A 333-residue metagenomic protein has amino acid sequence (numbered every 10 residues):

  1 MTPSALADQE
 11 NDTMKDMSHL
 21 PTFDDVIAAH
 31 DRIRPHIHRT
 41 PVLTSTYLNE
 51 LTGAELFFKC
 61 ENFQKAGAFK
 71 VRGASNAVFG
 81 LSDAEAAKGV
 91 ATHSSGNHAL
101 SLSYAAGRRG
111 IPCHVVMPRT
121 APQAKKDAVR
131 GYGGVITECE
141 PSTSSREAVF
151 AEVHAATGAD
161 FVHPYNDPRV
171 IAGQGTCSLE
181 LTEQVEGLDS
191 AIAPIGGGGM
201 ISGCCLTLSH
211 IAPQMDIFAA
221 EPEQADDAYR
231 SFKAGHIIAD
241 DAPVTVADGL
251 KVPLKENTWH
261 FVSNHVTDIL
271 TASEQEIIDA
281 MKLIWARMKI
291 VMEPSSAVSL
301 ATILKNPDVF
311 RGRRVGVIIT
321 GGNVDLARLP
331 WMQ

Functional and structural regions predicted by a protein language model:
P3, E10-Q333: PLP-dependent amino-acid enzyme catalytic core
